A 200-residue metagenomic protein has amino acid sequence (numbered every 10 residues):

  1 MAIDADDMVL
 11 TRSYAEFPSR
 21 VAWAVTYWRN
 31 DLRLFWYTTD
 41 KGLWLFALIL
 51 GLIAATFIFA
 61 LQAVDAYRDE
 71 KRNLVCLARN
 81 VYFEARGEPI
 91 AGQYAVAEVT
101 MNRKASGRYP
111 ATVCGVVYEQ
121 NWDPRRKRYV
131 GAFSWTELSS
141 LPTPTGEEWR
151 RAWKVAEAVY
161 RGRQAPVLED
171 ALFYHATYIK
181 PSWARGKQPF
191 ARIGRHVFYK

Functional and structural regions predicted by a protein language model:
A2-V9, R20-Y37, K41-F46, F57-K200: Bacterial extracytoplasmic/cell-wall-associated proteins, especially those involved in peptidoglycan
L48-I53: Single-pass alpha-helical transmembrane signal-anchor segments in small membrane proteins across taxa
